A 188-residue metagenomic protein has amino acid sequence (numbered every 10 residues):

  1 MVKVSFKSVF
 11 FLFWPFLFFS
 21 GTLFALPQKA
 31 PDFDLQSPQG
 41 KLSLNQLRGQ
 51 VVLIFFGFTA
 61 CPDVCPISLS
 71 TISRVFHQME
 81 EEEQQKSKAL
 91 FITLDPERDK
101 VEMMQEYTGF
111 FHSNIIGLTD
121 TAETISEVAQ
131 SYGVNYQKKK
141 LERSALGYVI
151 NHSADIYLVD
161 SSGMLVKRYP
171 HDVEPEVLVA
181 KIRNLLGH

Functional and structural regions predicted by a protein language model:
M1-K7: N-terminal secretory signal peptides that target proteins for export/translocation
V9-T22: Bacterial N-terminal signal peptides
G21-R48, S70: N-terminal "domain-start" segment that seeds a small globular fold
Q28-A30, L47-V51, Q84-A89, D99 (+1 more regions): Extracytoplasmic
A30, E106-S153: Short, internal strand/loop/helix patches that form the active-site neighborhood or redox-interaction surface
N45-S68, I72: Short active-site neighborhood of thiol/selenol oxidoreductases, capturing the structured segment around
L69-V128: Structural microenvironment flanking redox-active thiols in thiol-disulfide oxidoreductases
E142-H188: Thiol-/selenol-based redox modules, centered on thioredoxin-like and closely related oxidoreductase domains
